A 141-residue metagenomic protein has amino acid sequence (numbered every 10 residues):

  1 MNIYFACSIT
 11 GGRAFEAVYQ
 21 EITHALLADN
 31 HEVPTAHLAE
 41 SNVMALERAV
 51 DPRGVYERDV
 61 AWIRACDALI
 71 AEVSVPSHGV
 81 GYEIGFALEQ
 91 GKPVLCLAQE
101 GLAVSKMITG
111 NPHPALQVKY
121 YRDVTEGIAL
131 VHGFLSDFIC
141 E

Functional and structural regions predicted by a protein language model:
M1-E141: Conserved catalytic or regulatory cores that recognize and/or transform ribose-phosphate-containing ligands
